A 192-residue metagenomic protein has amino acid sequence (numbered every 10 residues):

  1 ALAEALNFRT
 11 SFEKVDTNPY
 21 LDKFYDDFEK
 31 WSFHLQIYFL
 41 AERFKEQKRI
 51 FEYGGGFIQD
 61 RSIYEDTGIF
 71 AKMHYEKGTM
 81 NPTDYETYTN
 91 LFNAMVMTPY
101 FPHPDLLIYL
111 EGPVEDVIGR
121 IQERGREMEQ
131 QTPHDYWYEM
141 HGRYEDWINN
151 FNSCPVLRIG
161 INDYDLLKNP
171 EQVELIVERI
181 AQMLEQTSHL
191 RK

Functional and structural regions predicted by a protein language model:
A1: Phosphate-binding Walker
E4-E42, I69: Conserved substrate/cofactor phosphate-moiety recognition/catalytic segment in nucleotide-dependent phosphotransferases
F8, P102-L106, N152-P155: Short glycine-/polar-rich loops that comprise or flank the Walker A/P-loop and associated switch/sensor motifs
S11, Q59, L106-I108, L157-I159: Hydrophobic/aromatic beta-strand patches that form the interior of the parallel beta-sheet core in alpha/beta enzyme
D16-N18, I63-E65, G112-D116, D163-L166: Conserved nucleotide-binding/hydrolysis micro-motifs of P-loop NTPases
L40-F57, A94-T98: Short amphipathic alpha-helices and their capping/turn segments at secondary-structure boundaries
I69-R143: A glycine- and Lys/Arg-enriched "phosphate-lid" helix/loop adjacent to the NTP-binding pocket of small-molecule kinases
I118-K192: NTP-dependent small-molecule kinase module
